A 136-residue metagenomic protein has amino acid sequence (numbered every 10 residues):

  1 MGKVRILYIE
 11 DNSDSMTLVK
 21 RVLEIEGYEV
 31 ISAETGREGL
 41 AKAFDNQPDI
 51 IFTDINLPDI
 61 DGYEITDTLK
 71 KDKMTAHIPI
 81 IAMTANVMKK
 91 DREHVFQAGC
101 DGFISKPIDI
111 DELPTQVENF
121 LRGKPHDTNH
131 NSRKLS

Functional and structural regions predicted by a protein language model:
E10: Conserved acidic carboxylate
S13-I31: Two-component/phosphorelay signaling modules centered on CheY-like receiver
M16, P58, A76, M88 (+1 more regions): The feature encodes the CheY-like receiver
T17, I108-V117: C-terminal output helix
A33-E34, L57-I60, L69, I78 (+1 more regions): Hydrophobic residue at a beta-alpha junction that N-caps the helix immediately following a catalytic beta-strand/loop
N46-F52, L57: Active-site beta3 strand of CheY-like receiver
